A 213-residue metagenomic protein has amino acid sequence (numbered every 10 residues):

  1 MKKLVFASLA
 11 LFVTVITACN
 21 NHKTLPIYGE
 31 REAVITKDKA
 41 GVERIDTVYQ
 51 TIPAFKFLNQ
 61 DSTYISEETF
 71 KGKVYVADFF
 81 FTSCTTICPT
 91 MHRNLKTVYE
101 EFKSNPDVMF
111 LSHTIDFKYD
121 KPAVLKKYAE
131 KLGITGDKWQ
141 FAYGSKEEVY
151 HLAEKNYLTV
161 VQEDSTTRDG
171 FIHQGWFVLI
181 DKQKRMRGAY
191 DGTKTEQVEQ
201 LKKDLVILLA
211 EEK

Functional and structural regions predicted by a protein language model:
M1-A54, E212-K213: N-terminal targeting signals for export/organelle localization
T47, D61-S62, S165: Coil residues (strongly favoring Ser/Thr
I52-P53, Y75, Q174-W176: Short loop/turn microsegments at loop-to-beta-strand junctions
I65-L95, L111: Short active-site neighborhood of thiol/selenol oxidoreductases, capturing the structured segment around
D107-K121, D137-V149: Thiol-based oxidoreductase modules, predominantly thioredoxin-like and allied folds used for disulfide exchange
K126-Q174: Short, internal strand/loop/helix patches that form the active-site neighborhood or redox-interaction surface
E163-K213: Thiol-/selenol-based redox modules, centered on thioredoxin-like and closely related oxidoreductase domains
